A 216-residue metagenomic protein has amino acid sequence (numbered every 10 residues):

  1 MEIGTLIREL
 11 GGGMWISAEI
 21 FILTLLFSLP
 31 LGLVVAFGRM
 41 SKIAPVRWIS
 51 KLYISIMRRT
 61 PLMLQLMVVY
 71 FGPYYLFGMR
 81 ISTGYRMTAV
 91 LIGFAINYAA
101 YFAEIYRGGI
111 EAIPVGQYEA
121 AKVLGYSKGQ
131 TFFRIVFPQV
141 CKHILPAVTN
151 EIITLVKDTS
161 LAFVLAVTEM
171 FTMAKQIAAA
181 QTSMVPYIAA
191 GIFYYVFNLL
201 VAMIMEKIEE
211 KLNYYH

Functional and structural regions predicted by a protein language model:
M1-H216: Transmembrane alpha-helices and adjacent helix-loop boundaries
